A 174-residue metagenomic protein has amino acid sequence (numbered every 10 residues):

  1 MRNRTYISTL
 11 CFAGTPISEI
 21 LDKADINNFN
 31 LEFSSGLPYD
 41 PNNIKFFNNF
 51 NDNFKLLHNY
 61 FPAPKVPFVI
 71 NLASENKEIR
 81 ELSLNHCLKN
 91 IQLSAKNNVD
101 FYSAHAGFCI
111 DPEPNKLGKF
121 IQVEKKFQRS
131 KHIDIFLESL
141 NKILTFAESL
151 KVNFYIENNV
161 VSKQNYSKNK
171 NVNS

Functional and structural regions predicted by a protein language model:
M1-I91, A95-V99: N-terminal pre-domain/capping segments
N76-S174: Active-site acidic/histidine proton-transfer and metal-coordination neighborhood in alpha/beta enzyme cores
